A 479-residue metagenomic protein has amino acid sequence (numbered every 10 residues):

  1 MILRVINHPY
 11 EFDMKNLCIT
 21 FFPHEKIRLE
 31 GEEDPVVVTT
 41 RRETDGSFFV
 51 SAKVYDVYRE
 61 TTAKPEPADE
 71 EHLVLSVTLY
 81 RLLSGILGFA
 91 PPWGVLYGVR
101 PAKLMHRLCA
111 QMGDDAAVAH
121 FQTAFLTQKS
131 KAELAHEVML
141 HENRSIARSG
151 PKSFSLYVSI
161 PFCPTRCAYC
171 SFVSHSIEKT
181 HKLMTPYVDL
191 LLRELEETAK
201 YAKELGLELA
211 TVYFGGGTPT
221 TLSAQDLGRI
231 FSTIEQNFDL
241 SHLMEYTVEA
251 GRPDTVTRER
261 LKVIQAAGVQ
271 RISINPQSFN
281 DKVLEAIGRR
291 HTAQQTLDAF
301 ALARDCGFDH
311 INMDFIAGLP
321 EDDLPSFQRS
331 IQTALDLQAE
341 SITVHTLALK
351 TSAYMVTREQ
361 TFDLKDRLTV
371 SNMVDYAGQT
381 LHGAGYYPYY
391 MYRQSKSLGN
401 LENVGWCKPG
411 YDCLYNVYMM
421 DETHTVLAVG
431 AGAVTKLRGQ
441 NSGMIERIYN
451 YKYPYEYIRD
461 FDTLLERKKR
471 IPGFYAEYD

Functional and structural regions predicted by a protein language model:
M1-D114, H120, L191, P409-D479: Radical SAM enzyme core and accessory elements
E30-P35, S352-V429: A C-terminal junction/extension of Radical SAM enzymes
V50-A52, V158, I274: Short beta-strand motif preference
I86-W93, A110-L156: N-terminal [4Fe-4S]-dependent radical SAM core
S153-V188: Canonical Radical SAM [4Fe-4S] cluster-binding loop centered on the CxxxCxxC motif and its immediate flanking residues
S174-A377: Conserved non-cysteine loop/helix-boundary elements of the Radical SAM core domain that shape
L207-E208, V212-G216, D226, S397-N403 (+1 more regions): Amphipathic, soluble alpha/beta structural segments
P219, K396, G432-T435: Short, glycine-/Ser/Thr-/acidic-enriched flexible segments
